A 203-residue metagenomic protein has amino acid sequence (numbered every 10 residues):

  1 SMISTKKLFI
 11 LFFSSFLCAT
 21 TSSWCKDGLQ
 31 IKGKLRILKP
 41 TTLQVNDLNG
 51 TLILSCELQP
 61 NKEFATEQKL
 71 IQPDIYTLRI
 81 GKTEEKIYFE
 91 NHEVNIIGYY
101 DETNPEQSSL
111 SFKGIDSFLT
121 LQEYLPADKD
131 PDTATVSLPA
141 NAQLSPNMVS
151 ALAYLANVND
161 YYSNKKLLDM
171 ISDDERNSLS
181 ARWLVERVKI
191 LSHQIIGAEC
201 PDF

Functional and structural regions predicted by a protein language model:
M2-I10: Bacterial N-terminal signal peptides that target proteins for export
L11-A19: Bacterial N-terminal signal peptides
W24-L138: A non-transmembrane, solvent-exposed segment enriched in polar/low-complexity residues
T135, S163-S172, A198-F203: Alpha-helical repeat scaffolds
N141-S145, D173-W183: Short solvent-exposed coil/turn linkers within tandem alpha-helical repeat scaffolds
Q143-Y154: Amphipathic alpha-helical repeat scaffolds of TPR domains
A156-N159: Short coil/turn linking the two alpha-helices of tandem helical-hairpin repeats
E186-F203: N-terminal "domain-start" segment that seeds a small globular fold
